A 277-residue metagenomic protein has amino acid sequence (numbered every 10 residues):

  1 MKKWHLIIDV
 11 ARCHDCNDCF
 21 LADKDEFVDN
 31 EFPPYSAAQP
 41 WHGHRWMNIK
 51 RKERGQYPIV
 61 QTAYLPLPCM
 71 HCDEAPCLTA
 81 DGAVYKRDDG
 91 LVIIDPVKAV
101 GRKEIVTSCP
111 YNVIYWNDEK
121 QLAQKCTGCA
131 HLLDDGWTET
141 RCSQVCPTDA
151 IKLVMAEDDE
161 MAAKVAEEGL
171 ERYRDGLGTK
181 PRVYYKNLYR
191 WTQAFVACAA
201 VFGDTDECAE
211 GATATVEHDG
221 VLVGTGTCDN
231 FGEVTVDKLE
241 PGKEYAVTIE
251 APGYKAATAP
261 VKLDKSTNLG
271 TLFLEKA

Functional and structural regions predicted by a protein language model:
F32-P68, D73, I93-E207: Flanking helices and flexible, charged tails adjoining ferredoxin-like Fe-S electron-transfer domains in multi-subunit
C72, L239-P241, L272: Hydrophobic loop/turn residues within beta-sheet-rich immunoglobulin-like superfamily modules
I94-P96, E233-K238, T271: Exposed aromatic-hydrophobic patches
R182-K186, A259-A277: Extracellular beta-sheet/turn segments enriched in Thr/Pro/Gly and aliphatic residues
E210, H218-T235: Short, acidic Ser/Thr/Gly-rich low-complexity loop/linker segments typical of extracellular and cell-surface proteins
A212-E217, V247: Hydrophobic beta-strand segments
F231-A246, P252: Short Pro-Gly-centered beta-turn/loop motif in secreted/extracellular proteins
T248-P260: A short, solvent-exposed loop/turn motif at the edges and junctions of modular extracellular/periplasmic domains
